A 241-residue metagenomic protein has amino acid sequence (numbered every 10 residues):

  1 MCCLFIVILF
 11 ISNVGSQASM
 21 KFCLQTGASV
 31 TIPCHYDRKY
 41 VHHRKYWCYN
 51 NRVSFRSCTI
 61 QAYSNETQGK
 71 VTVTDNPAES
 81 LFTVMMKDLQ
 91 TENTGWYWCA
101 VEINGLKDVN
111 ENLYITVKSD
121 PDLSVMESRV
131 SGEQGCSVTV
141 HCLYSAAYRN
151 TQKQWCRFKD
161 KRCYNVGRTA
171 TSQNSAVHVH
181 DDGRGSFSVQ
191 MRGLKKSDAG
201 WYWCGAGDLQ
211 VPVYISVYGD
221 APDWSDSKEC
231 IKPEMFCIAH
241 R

Functional and structural regions predicted by a protein language model:
M1-M20, T94, I115-V125, I231-I238: N-terminal Sec-dependent signal peptide, specifically the hydrophobic helical h-region
L24-T31, H42, P77-L81, D88-C99 (+4 more regions): Solvent-exposed loop/turn motifs of extracellular immunoglobulin-like beta-sandwich domains
T31-H35, T139-L143: Short edge beta-strand/loop segments characteristic of extracellular beta-sandwich folds
D37-K70, L143-A176: N-terminal V-set
W47, F82-M86, V140, W155 (+2 more regions): Short, structured motif recognition centered on aromatic/hydrophobic residues
V84, L113, R149, R192-L194 (+2 more regions): Charged, alpha-helix-forming regions
Q90, W96-D120, K195, W201-P222: Extracellular/luminal immunoglobulin-like beta-sandwich modules
S119-G132, G219-K232: Extracellular/luminal ectodomains of metazoan preproproteins built from arrays of small disulfide-bonded modules
